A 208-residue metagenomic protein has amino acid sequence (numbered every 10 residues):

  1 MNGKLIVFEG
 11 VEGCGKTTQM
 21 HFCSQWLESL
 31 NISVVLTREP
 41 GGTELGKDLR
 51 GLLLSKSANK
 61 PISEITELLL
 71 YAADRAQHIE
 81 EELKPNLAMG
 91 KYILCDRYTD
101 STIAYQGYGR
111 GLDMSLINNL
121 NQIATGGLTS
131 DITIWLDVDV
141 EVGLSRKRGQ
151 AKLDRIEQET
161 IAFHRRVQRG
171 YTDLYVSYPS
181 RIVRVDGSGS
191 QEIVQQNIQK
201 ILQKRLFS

Functional and structural regions predicted by a protein language model:
N2-L5: Pre-Walker A (Motif I) flank of P-loop NTPase domains
F8: Hydrophobic anchor at the beta1->P-loop junction of P-loop NTPases
G13: Walker A (P-loop) phosphate-binding loop of P-loop NTPases
K16: Conserved lysine of the Walker
Q19: Hydrophobic positions on the alpha1 helix immediately C-terminal to the Walker A/P-loop
S24, E141-S208: NTP-dependent small-molecule kinase module
I32-T125, N197: ATP-dependent small-molecule kinase phosphotransfer cores that center on conserved nucleotide phosphate-binding segments
R97, S101-R169: A glycine- and Lys/Arg-enriched "phosphate-lid" helix/loop adjacent to the NTP-binding pocket of small-molecule kinases
